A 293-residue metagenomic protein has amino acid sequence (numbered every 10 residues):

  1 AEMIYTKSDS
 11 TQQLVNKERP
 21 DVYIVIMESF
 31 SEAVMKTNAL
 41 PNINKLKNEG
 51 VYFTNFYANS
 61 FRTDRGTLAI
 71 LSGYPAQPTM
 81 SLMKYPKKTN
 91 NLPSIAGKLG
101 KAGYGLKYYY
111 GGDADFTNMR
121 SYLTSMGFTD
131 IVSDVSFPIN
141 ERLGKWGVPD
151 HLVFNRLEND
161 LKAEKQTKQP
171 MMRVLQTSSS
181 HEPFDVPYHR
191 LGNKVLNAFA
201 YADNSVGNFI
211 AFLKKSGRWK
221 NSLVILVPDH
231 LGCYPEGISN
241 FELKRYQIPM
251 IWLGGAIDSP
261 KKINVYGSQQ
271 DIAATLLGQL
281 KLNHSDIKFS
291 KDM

Functional and structural regions predicted by a protein language model:
A1-K288: Soluble catalytic regions of membrane-associated enzymes that act on cell-envelope and secretory-pathway components
S290-M293: Short, intrinsically disordered, charge-balanced linker/junction segments flanking boundaries in proteins
